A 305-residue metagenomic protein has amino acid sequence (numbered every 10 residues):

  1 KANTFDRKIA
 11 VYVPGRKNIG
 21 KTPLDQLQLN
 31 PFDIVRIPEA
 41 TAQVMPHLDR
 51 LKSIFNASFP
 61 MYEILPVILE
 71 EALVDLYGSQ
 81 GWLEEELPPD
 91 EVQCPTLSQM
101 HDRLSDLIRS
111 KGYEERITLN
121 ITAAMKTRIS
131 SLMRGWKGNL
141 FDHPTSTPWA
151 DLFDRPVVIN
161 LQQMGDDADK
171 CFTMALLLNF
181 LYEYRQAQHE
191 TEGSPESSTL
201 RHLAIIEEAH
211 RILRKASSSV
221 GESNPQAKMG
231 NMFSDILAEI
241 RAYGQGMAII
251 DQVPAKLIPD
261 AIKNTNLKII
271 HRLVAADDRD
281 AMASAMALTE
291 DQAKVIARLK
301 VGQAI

Functional and structural regions predicted by a protein language model:
K1-A238, A242-Q245, I305: P-loop NTPase motor domains
G15-N18, V220-G221, A227-I305: Conserved ATP-driven motor cores of ASCE-family P-loop NTPases powering translocation/secretion/packaging/pilus
